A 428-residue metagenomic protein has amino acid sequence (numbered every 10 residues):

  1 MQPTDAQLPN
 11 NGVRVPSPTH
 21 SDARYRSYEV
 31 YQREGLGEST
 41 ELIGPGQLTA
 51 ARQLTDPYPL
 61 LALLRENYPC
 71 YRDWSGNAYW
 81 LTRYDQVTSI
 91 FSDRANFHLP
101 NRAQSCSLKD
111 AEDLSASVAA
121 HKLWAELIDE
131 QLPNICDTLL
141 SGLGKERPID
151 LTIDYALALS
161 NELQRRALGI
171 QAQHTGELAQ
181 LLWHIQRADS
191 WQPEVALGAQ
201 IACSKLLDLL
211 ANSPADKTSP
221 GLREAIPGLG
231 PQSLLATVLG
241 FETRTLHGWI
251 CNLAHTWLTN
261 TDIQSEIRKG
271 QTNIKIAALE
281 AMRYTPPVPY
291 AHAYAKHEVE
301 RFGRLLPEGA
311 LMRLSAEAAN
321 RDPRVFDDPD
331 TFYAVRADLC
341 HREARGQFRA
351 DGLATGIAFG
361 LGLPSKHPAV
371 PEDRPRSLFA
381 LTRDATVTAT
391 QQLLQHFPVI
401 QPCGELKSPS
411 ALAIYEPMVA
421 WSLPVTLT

Functional and structural regions predicted by a protein language model:
M1-T428: Cytochrome P450
